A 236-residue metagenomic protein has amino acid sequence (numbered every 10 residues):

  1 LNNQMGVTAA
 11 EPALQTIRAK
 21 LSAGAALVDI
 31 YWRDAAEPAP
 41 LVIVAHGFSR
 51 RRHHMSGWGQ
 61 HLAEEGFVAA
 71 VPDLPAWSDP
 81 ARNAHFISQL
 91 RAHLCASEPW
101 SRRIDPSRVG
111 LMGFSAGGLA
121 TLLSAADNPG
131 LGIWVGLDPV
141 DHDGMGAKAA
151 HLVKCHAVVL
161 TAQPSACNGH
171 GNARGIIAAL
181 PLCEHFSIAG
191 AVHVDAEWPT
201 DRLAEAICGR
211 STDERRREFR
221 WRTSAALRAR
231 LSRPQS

Functional and structural regions predicted by a protein language model:
L1-E37: N-terminal cap/lid segment of alpha/beta-hydrolase-fold proteins
P38-A39, V44-D79, A166-G169: Short substrate-entry loop that stabilizes the transition state in hydrolases
L41-V44, V68-D73, R108-M112, I133-G136 (+2 more regions): Structural recognition of the beta-strand scaffold that forms the well-ordered cores of secreted hydrolase catalytic
S56, S88, L122-L123, R228: Short, hydrophobic alpha-helix immediately C-terminal to the catalytic nucleophile
A81-S115, L119: Gly/Ser-rich "nucleophile elbow"/oxyanion-hole loop immediately N-terminal to the catalytic nucleophile in hydrolases
G118-P129: Short glycine-enriched nucleophile-adjacent loop and the immediately C-terminal alpha-helix near the catalytic center
G132-H193: The feature captures the conserved acid-bearing segment of alpha/beta-hydrolase catalytic domains
C183-S236: C-terminal catalytic histidine-bearing segment of alpha/beta-hydrolase fold enzymes
